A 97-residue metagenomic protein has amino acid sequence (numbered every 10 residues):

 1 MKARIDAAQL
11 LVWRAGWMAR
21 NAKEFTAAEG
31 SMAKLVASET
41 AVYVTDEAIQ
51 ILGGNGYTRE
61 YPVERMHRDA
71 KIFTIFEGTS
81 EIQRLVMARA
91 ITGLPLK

Functional and structural regions predicted by a protein language model:
M1-K97: Alpha-helical interface subdomain recognition
